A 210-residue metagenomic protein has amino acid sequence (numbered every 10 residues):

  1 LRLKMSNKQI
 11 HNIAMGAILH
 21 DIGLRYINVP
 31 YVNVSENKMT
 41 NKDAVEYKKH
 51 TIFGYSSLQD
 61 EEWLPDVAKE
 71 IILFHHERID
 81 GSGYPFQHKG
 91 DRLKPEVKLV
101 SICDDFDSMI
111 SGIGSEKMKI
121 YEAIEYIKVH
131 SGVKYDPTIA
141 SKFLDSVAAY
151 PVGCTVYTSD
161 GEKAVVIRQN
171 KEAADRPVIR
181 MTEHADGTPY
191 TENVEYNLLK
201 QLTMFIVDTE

Functional and structural regions predicted by a protein language model:
L1-E210: Histidine- and acidic-residue-rich, metal-dependent catalytic cores
